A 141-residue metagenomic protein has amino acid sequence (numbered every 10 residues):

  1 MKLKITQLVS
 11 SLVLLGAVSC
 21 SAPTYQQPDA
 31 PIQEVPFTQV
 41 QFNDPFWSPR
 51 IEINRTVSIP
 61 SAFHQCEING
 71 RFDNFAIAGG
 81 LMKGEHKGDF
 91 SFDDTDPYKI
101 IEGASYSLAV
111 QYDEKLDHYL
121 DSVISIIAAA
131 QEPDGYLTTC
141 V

Functional and structural regions predicted by a protein language model:
M1-V9: Bacterial N-terminal signal peptides that target proteins for export
L12-L15: Short, linear, compositionally biased motifs with a strong N-terminal bias
A17-S19: C-terminal motif of bacterial Sec signal peptides marking the signal peptidase cleavage site
T24-V141: Glycan-recognition and catalytic cores of secretory/periplasmic carbohydrate-active enzymes
